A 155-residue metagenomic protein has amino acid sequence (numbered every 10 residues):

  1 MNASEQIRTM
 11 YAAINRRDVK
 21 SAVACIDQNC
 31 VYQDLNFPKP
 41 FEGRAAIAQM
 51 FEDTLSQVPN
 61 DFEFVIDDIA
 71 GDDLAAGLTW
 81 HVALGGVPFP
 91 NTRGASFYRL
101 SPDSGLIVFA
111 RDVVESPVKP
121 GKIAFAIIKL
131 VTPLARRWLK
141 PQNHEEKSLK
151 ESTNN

Functional and structural regions predicted by a protein language model:
S4-C25, N29: Short acidic-aromatic low-complexity motifs
I7, R44-I47, N91: A structural signal for well-ordered alpha-helical scaffolds and beta->alpha junctions
T9, D34-F37, G85: A general structural-boundary detector
K20-S21, C25-L74: A solvent-exposed, acidic/Ser-Thr-rich amphipathic alpha-helical stretch
L55-E63, A70-N155: A beta-strand edge to alpha-helix "cap/lid" segment located at domain peripheries
